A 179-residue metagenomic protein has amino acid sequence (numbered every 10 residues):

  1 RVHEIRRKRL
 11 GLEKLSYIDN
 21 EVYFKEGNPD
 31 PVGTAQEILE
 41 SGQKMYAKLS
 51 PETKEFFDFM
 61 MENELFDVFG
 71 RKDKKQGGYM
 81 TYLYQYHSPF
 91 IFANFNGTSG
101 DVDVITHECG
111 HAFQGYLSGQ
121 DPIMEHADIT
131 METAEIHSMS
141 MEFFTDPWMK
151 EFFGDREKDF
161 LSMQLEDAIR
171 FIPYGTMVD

Functional and structural regions predicted by a protein language model:
R1-D179: Cation-handling catalytic/transport regions enriched in His/Asp/Glu
